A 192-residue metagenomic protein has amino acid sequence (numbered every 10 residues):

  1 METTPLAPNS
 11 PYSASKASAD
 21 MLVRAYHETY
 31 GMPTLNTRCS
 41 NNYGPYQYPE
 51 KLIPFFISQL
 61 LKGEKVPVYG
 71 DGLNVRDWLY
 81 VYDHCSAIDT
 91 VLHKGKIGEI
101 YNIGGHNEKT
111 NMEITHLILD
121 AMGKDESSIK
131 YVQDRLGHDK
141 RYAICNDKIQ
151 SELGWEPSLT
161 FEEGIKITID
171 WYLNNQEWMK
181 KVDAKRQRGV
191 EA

Functional and structural regions predicted by a protein language model:
M1-N36, Y43, Q47-P49: Catalytic helix-loop patch of NAD(P)-dependent Rossmann-fold dehydrogenases
Y12, R38, Y80-D83: Conserved phosphate-binding and hydrolysis motifs of nucleotide-dependent enzymes
N41-N42, N74: A short, flexible beta-alpha/helix-coil linker loop
P54, L60-A192: C-terminal substrate-binding subdomain of Rossmann-fold SDR/epimerase-dehydratase oxidoreductases
